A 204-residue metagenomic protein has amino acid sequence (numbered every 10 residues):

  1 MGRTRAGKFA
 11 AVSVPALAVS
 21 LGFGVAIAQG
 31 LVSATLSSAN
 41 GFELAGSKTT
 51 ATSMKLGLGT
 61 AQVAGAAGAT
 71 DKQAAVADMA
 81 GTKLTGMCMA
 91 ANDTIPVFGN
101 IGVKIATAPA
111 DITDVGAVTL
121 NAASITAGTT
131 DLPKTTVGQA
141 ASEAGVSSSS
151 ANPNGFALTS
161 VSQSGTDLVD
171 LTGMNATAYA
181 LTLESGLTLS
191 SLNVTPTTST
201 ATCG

Functional and structural regions predicted by a protein language model:
M1-G65: Hydrophobic membrane-targeting and insertion signals
T4, F9, G24-A26, V32 (+12 more regions): Compositionally biased, intrinsically disordered low-complexity regions
R5, S20-G22, A66, M79 (+8 more regions): Intrinsically disordered, low-complexity segments enriched in small/polar residues
K48-G128: Extracytoplasmic beta-rich ectodomain segments of secreted or membrane-anchored proteins
D111-T182, S190: Acidic, glycine-rich flexible loop segments
T188-G204: Short, low-complexity, Pro/Ser/Thr/Gly-rich segments in the mature regions of secreted, periplasmic
